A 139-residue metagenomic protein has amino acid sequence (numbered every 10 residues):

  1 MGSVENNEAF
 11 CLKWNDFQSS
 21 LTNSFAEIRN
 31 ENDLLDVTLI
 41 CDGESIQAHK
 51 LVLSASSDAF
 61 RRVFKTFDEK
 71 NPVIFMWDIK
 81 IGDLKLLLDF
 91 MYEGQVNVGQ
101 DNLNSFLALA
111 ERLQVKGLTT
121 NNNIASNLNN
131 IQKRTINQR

Functional and structural regions predicted by a protein language model:
G2-W14, E27, G82, Q100 (+2 more regions): Long, low-complexity intrinsically disordered regions in metazoan regulatory proteins
A9, S20-T22: Intrinsically disordered, low-complexity linkers and flanking regions associated with multi-zinc-finger proteins
F10, V63-D78: Interdomain boundary/hinge elements
D16, S20, Q47, L51 (+5 more regions): Acidic, Ser/Thr-rich intrinsically disordered and amphipathic helical segments
T22-A26, D33-L34, I74, E93: Eukaryotic intrinsically disordered and solvent-exposed regulatory patches
S24, I28, V63, F90: Residues that form generic nucleotide/phosphate-binding pockets
D36-D68: Alpha-helical oligomerization interface recognition
N71-A125: Ankyrin-repeat TPLH-centered helix-turn motif and closely related helix/turn capping elements of eukaryotic
